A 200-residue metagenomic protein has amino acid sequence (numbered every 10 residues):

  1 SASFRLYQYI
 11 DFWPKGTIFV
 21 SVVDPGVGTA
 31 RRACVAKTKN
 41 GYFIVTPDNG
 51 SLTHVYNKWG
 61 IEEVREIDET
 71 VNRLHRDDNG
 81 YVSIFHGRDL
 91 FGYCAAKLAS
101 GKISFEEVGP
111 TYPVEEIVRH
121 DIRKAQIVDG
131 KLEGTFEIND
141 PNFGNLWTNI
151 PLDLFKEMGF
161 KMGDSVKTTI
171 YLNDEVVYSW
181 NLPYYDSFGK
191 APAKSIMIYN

Functional and structural regions predicted by a protein language model:
S1-F4, Q8-D89: Active-site histidine-anchored catalytic micro-motif
S1-Y7, D140-F143, V166: Intrinsically disordered, low-complexity, positively charged segments
D11-P14, V27-G28, V35-T38, K124-D129 (+4 more regions): Solvent-exposed alpha-helices and their adjacent loops that cap or buttress functional pockets in soluble metabolic
G28, L52-T53, L74, P141-N145 (+2 more regions): Short, acidic Gly/Pro/Ser/Thr-rich loop/turn segments
A33, E133, S165-K167: Short, acidic/polar N-cap/turn motifs at the starts of alpha helices
N40, G60-E63, L132, N142 (+3 more regions): A generic structural signal for well-ordered coil/turn residues at beta-strand boundaries that shape enzyme active-site
R76-F160: Anionic-ligand-binding alpha/beta catalytic cores of soluble enzymes and soluble regulatory domains that recognize
L146-N200: A conserved acidic, glycine/proline-rich C-terminal tail/linker
